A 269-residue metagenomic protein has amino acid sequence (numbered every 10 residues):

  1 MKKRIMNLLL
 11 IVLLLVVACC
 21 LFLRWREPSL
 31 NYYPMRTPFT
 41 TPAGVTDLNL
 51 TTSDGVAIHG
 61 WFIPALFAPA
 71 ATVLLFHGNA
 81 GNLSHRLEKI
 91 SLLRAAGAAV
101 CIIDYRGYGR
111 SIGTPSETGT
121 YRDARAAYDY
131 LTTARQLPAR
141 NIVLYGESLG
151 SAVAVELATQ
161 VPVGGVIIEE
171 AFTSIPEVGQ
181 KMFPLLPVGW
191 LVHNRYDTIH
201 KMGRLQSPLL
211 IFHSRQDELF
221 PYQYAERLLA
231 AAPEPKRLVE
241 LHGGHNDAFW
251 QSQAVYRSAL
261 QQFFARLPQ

Functional and structural regions predicted by a protein language model:
L8-T51: An N-terminal hydrophobic leader/cap segment in hydrolases
S53-Y130, R140, E147, A158: Membrane-embedded segments
K89, T198, S207, P221-A230: Short alpha-helix in the alpha/beta-hydrolase fold that links the catalytic acid
A127-A134, A139-L185: Primarily recognizes the serine-hydrolase "nucleophile elbow" in alpha/beta-hydrolase and SGNH/GDSL folds
L205-Q206, I211-H213, D217: Short beta-strand/loop motif that positions the catalytic acidic residue of the alpha/beta-hydrolase fold
R215-F220, N246-D247: Acidic catalytic loop of the alpha/beta-hydrolase fold
E226-A248: Catalytic histidine neighborhood in serine/cysteine hydrolases with alpha/beta-hydrolase-type architecture
F249-F263: Post-His helix in hydrolase/transferase enzymes
